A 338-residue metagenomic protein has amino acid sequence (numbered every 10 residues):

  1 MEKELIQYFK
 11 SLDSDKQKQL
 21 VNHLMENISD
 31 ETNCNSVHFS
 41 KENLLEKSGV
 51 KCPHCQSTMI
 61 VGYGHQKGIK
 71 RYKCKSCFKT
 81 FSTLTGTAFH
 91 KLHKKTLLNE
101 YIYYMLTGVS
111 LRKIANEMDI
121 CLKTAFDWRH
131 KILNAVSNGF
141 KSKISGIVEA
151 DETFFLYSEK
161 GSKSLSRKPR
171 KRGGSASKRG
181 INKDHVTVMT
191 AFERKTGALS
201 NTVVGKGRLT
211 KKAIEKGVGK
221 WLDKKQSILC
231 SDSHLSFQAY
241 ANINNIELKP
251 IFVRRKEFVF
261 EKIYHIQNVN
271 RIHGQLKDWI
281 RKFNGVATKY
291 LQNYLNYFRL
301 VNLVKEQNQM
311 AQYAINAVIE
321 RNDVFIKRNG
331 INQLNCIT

Functional and structural regions predicted by a protein language model:
M1-T338: Residue-level recognition of single "structural anchor" positions that define or cap local secondary structure
